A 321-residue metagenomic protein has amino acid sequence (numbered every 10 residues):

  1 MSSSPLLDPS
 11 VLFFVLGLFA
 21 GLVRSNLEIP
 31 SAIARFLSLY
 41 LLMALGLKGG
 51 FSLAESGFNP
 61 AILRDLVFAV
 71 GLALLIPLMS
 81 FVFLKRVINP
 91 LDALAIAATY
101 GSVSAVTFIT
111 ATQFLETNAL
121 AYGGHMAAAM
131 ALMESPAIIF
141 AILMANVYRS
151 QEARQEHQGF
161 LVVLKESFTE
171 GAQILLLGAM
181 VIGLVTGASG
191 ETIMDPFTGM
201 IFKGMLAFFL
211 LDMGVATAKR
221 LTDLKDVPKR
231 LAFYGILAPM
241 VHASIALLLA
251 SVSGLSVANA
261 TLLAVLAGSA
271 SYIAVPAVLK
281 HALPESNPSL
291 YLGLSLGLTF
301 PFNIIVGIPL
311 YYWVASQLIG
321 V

Functional and structural regions predicted by a protein language model:
M1-F19, S31, F58-M213, P228 (+2 more regions): Alpha-helical transmembrane segments of multi-pass small-molecule/ion transporters
L22-L39, S52-E55: Membrane-interface helix-loop junction between the first two transmembrane segments
S25-L27, F51, A216-P228, E285 (+1 more regions): Juxtamembrane membrane-water interface segments of multi-pass membrane proteins, especially cytoplasmic-side
A34-L37, V227, L231: Membrane-interfacial loop-to-transmembrane alpha-helix junctions, especially the N-terminal start
L37-S38, A44, V70: Metallocofactor- and cofactor-centric catalytic cores in central/energy metabolism, strongly enriched
L41, L45-G49, F209, M213-A216: Helical transmembrane-bundle signal
